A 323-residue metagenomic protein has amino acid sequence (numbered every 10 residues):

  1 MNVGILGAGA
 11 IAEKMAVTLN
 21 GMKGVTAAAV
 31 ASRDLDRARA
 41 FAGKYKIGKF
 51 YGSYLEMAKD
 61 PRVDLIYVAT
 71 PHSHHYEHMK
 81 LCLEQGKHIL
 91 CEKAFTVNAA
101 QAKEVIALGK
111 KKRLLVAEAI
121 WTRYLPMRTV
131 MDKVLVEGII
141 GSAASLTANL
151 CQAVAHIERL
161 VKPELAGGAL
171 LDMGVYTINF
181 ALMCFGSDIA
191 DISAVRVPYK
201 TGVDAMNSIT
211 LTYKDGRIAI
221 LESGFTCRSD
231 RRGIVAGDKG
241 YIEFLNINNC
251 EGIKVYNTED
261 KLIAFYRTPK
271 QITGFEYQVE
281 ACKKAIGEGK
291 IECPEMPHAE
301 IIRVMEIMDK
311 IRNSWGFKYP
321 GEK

Functional and structural regions predicted by a protein language model:
M1-Y45: N-terminal Rossmann-like dinucleotide-binding module
G48-V105: Beta-loop-alpha module in the N-terminal Rossmann-like domain of NAD(P)-dependent dehydrogenases, especially those
Y51, L90-C91, V116-E118, F244: Hydrophobic residues in well-ordered beta-strands that form the structural core
L65-Y67, K214, A281-K323: C-terminal helix-rich "cap/oligomerization" subdomain common to oxidoreductases
E104-W121, A143-L146: Rossmann-fold dehydrogenase core element
T122-I192, K200: Predominantly a Rossmann-like dinucleotide-binding segment in NAD(P)-dependent oxidoreductases
N179-E251, A281-E288: Contiguous beta-strand/loop segments that form the cofactor/metal-binding neighborhood of enzyme cores
T268-E280, M296: Active-site loop of classical SDR/Rossmann-like NAD(P)-dependent oxidoreductases, centered on the catalytic Tyr-X3-Lys
